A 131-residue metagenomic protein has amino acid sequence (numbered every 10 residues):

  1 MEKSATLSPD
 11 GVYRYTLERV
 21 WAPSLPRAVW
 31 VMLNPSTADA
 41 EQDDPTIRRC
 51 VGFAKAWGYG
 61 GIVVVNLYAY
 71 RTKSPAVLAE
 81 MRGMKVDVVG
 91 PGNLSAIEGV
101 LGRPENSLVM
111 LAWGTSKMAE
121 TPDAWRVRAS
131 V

Functional and structural regions predicted by a protein language model:
M1-D44: Active-site and ligand/interface coordination hotspots across diverse enzymes and nucleic-acid-associated assemblies
R27-V29, G61, L108: Structural motif
M32-L33, L67, W113-T115: Short, well-ordered beta-to-alpha junction loops that form the rim of enzyme active sites and present histidine/acidic
S36-G58: A short mixed-secondary-structure module that forms the rim of ligand-binding clefts
Q42, T46-C50, V63, N93-I97: Amphipathic alpha-helical interface surfaces
K55-I62, A129-V131: Structural alpha-beta junctions
G60-V77: Short connector loops at secondary-structure junctions
T72, L78-V131: Glycine/proline-rich loop-helix segments at beta-alpha junctions forming the active-site rim of enzyme cores
